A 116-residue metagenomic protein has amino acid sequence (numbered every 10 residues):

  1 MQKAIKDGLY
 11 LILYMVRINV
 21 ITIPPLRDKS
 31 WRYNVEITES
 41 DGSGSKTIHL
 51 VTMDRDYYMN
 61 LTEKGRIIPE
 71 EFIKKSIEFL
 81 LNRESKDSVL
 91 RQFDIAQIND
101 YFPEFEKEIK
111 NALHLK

Functional and structural regions predicted by a protein language model:
K6, L11-K46: Short, charged/polar N-terminal "headpieces" of proteins
L9, L13, R32, D56-Y57 (+2 more regions): Intrinsically disordered, low-complexity N-terminal regions enriched in serine/proline/glycine with scattered basic
L13-Y14, P25-D28, E106-K116: Short, intrinsically disordered, low-complexity segments enriched in Ser/Thr and Pro
V20, V35, V51-M53, I98 (+1 more regions): Generic structural hydrophobic/aromatic packing signal, biased to beta-strands
V20-I23, I48, P69-E70, R91: Alpha-helical interaction segments
R32-L80: A short, structured beta-strand/loop element
G65-L115: Acidic, low-complexity intrinsically disordered segments
